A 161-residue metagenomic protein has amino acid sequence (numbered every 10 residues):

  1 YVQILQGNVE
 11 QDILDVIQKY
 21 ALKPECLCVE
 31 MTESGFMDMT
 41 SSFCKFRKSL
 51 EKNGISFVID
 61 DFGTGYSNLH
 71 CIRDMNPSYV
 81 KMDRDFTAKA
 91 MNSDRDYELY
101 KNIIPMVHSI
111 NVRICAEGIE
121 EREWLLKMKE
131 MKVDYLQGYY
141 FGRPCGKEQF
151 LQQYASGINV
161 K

Functional and structural regions predicted by a protein language model:
Y1-G7, C26-T40, I55-K161: EAL-family c-di-GMP phosphodiesterase catalytic domain
D12-V16: A short, hydrophobic coiled-coil helix within the histidine kinase transmitter core
K19-P24, N53-I55: Short helix-capping segments at alpha-helix termini
F46: Conserved functional hotspot residues or short segments at active or partner-binding sites across diverse domains
